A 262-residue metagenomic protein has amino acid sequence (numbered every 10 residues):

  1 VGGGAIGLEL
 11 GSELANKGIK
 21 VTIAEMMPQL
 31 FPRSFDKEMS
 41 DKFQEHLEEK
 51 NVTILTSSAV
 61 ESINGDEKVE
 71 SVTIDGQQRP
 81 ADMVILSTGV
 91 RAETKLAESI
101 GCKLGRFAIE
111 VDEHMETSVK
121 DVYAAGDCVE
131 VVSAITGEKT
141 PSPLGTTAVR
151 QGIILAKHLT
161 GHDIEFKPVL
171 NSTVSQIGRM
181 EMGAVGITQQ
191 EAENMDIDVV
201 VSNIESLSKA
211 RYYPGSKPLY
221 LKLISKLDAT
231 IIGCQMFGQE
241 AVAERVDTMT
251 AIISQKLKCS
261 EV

Functional and structural regions predicted by a protein language model:
V1-G2: Conserved N-terminal Rossmann-fold NAD(P)-binding element of oxidoreductases
A5-S62, L144-T147, I164-Q190: Rossmann-like dinucleotide-binding cores of NAD(P)H-dependent redox enzymes
T53-L55, Y123, V200-S202: General small-molecule cofactor/ligand-binding pocket signal
S62, G101, H114, K222-I224: Short, surface-exposed charged micro-motifs
E67-S71, Q78-K157: FAD-site-proximal beta/loop scaffold in flavoenzymes
C128-E240: Mid-to-C-terminal Rossmann-like scaffold of FAD/NAD(P)H-dependent oxidoreductases
A243-T248: A short, polar/proline- and glycine-enriched secondary-structure boundary/capping micro-motif
Q255-V262: Cysteine/selenocysteine-centered motifs that mediate thiol-based redox chemistry or coordinate metal-sulfur cofactors
